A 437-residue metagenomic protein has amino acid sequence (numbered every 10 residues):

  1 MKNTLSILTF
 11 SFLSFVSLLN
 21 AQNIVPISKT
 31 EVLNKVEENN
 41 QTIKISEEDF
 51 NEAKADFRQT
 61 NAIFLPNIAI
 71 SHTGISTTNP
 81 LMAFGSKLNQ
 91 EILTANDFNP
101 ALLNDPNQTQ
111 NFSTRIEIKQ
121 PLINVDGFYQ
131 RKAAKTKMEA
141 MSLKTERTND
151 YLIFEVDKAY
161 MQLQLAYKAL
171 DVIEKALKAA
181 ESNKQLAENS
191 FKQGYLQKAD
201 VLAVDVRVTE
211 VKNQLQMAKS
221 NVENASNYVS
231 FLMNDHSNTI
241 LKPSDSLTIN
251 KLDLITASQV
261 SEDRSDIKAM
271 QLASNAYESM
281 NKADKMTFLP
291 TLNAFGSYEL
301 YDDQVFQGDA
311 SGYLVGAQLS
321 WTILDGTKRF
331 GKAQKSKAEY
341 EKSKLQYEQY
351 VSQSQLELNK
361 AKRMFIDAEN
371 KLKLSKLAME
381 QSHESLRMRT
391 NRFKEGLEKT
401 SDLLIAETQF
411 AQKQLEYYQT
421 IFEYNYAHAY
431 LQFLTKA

Functional and structural regions predicted by a protein language model:
M1-L33, E37, Y424, A437: Bacterial Sec-dependent N-terminal signal peptides
A21-P80, M233-E278, V351: Bacterial Sec-pathway N-terminal export signals of envelope proteins
I27, A55, L143-S261, A361-M364 (+1 more regions): Periplasmic alpha-helical coiled-coil/stalk elements that build and connect Gram-negative outer-membrane
K44, N67-M82, N104, Q108 (+4 more regions): Small/polar (Gly/Ser/Thr/Ala-rich) solvent-exposed segments that form structured loops/beta-strands/short helices used
I45-T60, T148, L152-D171, N189 (+4 more regions): Amphipathic alpha-helical coiled-coil segments
A69, T78-L81, E416-A437: Acidic, low-complexity, intrinsically disordered peripheral segments
N111-R115, K158, A203, T291 (+1 more regions): Transmembrane beta-barrel architecture of outer-membrane proteins
R115-I118, Y313-I323, Q419-F422, Y430: Outer-membrane beta-barrel "beta-signal"
